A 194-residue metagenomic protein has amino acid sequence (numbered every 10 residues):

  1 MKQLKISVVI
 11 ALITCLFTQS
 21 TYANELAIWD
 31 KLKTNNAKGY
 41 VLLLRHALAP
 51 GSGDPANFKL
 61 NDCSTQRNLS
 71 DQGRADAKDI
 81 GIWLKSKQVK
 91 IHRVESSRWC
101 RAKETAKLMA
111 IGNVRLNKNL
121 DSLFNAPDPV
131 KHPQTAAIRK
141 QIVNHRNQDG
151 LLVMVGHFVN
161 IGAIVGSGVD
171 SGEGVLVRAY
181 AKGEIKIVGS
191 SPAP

Functional and structural regions predicted by a protein language model:
M1-V9: Bacterial N-terminal signal peptides that target proteins for export
V9-L16: Bacterial N-terminal signal peptides
T18-S20: N-terminal signal peptide c-region/cleavage motif recognized by signal peptidases
N24-K118, L123-A126, S167-P194: Active-site-proximal alpha-helix that buttresses catalytic centers in soluble enzyme cores
G39-V41, G150-G156: Generic beta-sheet signal
D128-A136: Short, surface-exposed amphipathic charged segments that create phosphate/polyanion-binding patches used for binding
A136-R146: A short, acidic, amphipathic alpha-helical segment used as a generic capping/interface helix at domain edges
